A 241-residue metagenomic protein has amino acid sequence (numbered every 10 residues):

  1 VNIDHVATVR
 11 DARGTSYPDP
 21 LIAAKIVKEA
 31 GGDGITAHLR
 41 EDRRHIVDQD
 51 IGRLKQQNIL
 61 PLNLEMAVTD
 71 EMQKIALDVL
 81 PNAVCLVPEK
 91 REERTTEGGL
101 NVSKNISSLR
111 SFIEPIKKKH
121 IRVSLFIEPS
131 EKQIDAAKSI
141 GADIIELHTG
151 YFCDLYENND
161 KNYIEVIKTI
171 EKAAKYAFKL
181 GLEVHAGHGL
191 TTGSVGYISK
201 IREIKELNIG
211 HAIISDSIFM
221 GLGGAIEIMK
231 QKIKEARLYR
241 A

Functional and structural regions predicted by a protein language model:
V1-I3, I35-A37, L62-M66, V84-L86 (+4 more regions): Hydrophobic faces of well-ordered beta-strands that scaffold small-molecule active sites in alpha/beta enzyme cores
N2-L64, K74-P81, A136-S139, N162-E165: Conserved N-terminal beta1-alpha1 strand-loop-helix module at the mouth
N2-P20, P61-V68, T95-S103, H120-P129 (+3 more regions): Active-site mouth loops of central-metabolism enzymes
K28, G52-Q56, R110-H120, K138 (+2 more regions): Surface-exposed amphipathic alpha-helices with a cationic face
K55, G98, E157-Y163, D216-L238: C-terminal helical cap(s) of enzyme catalytic domains, especially alpha/beta-barrels
D70-V79, S130-I140, A186, L190-I204: Catalytic cores of alpha/beta
C85-E93, I144-E157, E203-L222: Glycine-rich phosphate-binding active-site loops on the catalytic face of alpha/beta enzymes
R122-Y176: Histidine/lysine/aspartate-rich catalytic loop segments that bind and position anionic ligands
